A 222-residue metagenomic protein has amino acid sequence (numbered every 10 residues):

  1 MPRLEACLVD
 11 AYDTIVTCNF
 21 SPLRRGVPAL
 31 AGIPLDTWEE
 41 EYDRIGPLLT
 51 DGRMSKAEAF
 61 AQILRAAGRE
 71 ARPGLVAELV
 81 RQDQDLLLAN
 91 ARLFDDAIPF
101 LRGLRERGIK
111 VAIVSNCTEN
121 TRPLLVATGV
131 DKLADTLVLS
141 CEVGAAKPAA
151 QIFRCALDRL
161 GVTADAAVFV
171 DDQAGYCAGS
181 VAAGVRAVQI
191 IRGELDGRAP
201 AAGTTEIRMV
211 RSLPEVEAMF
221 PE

Functional and structural regions predicted by a protein language model:
M1-V9, I98, R102-G103, V114 (+1 more regions): Asp-based, Mg2+/Mn2+-dependent phosphohydrolase catalytic module
P2-R102, E106-R107: N-terminal helical cap/lid subdomain that shapes the substrate entry/recognition surface in HAD-like hydrolases
I109-V111: Short beta-strand/loop segments at the ligand-binding rim of alpha/beta enzyme cores
